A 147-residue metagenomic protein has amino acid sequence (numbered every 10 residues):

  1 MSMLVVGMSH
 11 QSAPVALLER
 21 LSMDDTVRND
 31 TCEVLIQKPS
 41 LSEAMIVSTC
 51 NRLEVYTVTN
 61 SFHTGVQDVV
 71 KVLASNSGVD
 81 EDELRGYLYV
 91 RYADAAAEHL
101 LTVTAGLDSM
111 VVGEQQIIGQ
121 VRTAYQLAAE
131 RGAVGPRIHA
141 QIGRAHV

Functional and structural regions predicted by a protein language model:
M1-S109: A glycine-rich (often HGG/GG-containing) alpha/beta subdomain
E83-H146: Glycine/serine-rich phosphate-binding loop and adjoining beta1-alpha1 elements at the start of nucleotide-handling
